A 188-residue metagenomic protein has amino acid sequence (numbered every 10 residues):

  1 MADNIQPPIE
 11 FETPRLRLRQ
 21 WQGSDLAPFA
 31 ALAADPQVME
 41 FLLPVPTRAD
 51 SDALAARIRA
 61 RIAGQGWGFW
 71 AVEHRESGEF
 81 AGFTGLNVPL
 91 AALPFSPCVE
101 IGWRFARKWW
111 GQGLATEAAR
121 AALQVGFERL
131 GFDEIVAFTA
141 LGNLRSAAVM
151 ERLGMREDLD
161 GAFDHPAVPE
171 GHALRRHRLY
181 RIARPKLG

Functional and structural regions predicted by a protein language model:
M1-F41, E73-G188: Acyl-donor (CoA/ACP) binding surface of acyl/acetyltransferases
Q37-R59, G68-W70: Conserved GNAT-fold acetyl-CoA-binding loop/helix
G66-G68, G85: Glycine-centered flexibility motif
